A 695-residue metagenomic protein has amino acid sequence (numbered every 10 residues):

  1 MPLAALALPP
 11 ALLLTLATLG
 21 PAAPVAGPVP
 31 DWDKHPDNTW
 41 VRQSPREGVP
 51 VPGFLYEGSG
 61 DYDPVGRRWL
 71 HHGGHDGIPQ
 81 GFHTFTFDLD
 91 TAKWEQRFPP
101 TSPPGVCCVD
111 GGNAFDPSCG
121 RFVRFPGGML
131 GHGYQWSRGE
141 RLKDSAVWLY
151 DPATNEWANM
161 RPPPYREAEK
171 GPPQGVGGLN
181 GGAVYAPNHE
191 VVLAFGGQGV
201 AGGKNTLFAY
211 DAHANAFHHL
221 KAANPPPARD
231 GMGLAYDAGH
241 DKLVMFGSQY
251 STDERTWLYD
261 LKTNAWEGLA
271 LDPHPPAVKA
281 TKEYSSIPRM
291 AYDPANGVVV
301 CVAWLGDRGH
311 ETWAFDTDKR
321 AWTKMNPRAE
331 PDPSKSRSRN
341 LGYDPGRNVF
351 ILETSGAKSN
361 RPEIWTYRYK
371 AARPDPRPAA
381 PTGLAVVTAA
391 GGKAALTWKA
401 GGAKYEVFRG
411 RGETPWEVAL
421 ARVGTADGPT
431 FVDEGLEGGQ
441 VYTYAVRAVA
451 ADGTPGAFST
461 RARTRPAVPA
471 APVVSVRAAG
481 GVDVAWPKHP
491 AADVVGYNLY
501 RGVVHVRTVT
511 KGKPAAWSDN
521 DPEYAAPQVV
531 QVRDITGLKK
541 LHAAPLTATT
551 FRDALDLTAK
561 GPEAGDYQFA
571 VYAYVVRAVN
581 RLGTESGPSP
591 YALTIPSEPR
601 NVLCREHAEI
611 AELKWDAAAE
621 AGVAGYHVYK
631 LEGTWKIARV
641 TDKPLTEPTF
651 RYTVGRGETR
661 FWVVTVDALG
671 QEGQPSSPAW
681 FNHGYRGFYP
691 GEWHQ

Functional and structural regions predicted by a protein language model:
A7-T18: Bacterial N-terminal signal peptides
A22-R377: Kelch-like beta-propeller repeat domains
R373-G402, G438, A451-D493, Q568 (+2 more regions): Pro/Thr/Ser/Gly-rich low-complexity, intrinsically disordered linker/stalk tracts
P381, L396-W398, V407, D433 (+10 more regions): An aromatic-rich alpha-helical recognition segment common to small helix-rich domains
K399-E417, H489-H505, A525-V530, A618-I637: Solvent-exposed loop/turn segments flanking beta-strands in beta-repeat/beta-sandwich domains
A421-D427, T508-G512, H542-T547, V640-T646: Short beta-strand segments within Ig-like beta-sandwich modules, predominantly Fibronectin type-III
P429-F431, A515-W517, T549-F551, P648-Y652: Short strand-edge motifs at loop-to-beta-strand transitions and within beta-strands of extracellular beta-rich domains
D433-G453, P522-P527, D553-G583, Y652-E672: Beta-strand-rich modules
